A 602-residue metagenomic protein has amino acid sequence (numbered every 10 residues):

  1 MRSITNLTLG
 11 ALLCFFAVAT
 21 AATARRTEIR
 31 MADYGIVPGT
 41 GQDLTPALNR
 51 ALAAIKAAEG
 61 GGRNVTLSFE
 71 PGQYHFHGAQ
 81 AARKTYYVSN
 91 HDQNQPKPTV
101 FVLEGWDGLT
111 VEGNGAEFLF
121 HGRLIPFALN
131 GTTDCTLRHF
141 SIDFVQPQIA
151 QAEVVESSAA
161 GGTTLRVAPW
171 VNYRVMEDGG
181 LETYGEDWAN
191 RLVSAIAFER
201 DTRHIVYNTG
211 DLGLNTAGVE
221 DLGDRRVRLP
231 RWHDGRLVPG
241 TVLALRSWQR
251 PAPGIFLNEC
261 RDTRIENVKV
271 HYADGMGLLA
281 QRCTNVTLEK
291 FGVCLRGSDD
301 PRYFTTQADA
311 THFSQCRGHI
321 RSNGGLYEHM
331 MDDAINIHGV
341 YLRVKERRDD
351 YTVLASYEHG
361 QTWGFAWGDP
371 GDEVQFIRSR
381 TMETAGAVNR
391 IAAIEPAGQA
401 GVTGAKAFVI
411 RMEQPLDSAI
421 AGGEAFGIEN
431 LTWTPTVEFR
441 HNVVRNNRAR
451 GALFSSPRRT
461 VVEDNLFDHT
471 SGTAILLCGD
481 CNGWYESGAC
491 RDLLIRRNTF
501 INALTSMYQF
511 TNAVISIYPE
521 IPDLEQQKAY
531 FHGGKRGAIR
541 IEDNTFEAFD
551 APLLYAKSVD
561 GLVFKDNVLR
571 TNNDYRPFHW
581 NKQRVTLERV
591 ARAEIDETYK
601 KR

Functional and structural regions predicted by a protein language model:
M1-A11: Bacterial N-terminal signal peptides that target proteins for export
I4, F15, S158-A159: Compositionally biased regions
N6, T20-R26, E199: Short, compositionally biased low-complexity segments
L12-A21: Hydrophobic h-region of N-terminal signal peptides that target proteins for export in Gram-negative bacteria
A21-L48, Q73: Right-handed parallel beta-helix/beta-solenoid
T45-E70, Y74-R602: Extracellular parallel beta-helix/beta-solenoid repeat domains
